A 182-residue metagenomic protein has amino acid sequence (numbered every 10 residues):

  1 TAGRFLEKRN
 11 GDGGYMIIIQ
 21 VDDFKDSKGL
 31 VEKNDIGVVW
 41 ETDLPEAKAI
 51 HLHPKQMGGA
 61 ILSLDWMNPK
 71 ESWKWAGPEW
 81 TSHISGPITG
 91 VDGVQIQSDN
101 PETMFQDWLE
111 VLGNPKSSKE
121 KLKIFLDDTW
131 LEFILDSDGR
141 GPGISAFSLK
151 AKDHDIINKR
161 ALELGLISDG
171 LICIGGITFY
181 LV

Functional and structural regions predicted by a protein language model:
T1-R4, K8, L181-V182: Conserved donor-binding loop and adjoining core beta-sheet/short helix segment in diverse acyl/aminoacyl transferases
F5-G13, S27-K33: Short N-terminal edge-element motif at the start of the domain
N10-M16, G141-S145: Eukaryotic phosphotyrosine signaling hubs
I17, W108, F147: Terminal peptide-recognition signature
V21-D22, V94-T103, K150-A151: Short, surface-exposed ligand-recognition loops at beta-strand->loop->(often short) alpha-helix junctions that present
F24-D35, N100-P115: Amphipathic alpha-helical segments
K28-G93, K123-R140, S148-L149, D155-V182: Vicinal oxygen chelate
G90-Q97, W108: A conserved mid-domain beta-alpha-beta active-site/ligand-binding segment of alpha/beta enzyme cores
